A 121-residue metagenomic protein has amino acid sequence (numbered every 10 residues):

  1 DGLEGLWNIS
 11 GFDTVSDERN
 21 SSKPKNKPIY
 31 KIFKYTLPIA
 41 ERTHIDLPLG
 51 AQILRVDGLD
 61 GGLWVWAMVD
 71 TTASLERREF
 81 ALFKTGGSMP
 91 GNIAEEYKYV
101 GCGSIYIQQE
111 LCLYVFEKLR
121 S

Functional and structural regions predicted by a protein language model:
L3, S10-F12, S21-P24: Intrinsically disordered, low-complexity segments enriched in serine/proline and basic residues
D13, M68-T72, L119: Secondary-structure transition/turn motif
N26-D60, S88-K98: N-terminal domain-onset segments
F33, L63-V65, C112-Y114: Short beta-strand micro-motifs in enzyme catalytic cores
Q52-E76: Short, well-structured hydrophobic secondary-structure segments
E79-S121: Helix-rich interaction surfaces within compact, conserved domain-sized segments that mediate assembly or partner
